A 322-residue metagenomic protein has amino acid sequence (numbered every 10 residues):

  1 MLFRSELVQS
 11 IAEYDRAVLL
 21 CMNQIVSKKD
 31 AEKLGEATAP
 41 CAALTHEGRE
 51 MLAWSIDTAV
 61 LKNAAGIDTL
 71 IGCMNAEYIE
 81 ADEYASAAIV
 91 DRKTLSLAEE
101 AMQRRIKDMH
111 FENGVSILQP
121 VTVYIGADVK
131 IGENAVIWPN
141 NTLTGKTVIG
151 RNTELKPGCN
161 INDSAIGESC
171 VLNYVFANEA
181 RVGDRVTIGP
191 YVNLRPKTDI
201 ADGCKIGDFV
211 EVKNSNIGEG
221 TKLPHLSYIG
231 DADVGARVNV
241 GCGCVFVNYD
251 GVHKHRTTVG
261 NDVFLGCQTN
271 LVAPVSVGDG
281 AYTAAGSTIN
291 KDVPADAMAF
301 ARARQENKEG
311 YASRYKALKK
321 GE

Functional and structural regions predicted by a protein language model:
M1-V121, A127-D128, N134, A295-A297 (+1 more regions): Terminal amphipathic alpha-helical/low-complexity segments used for targeting or macromolecular assembly
C21, C41, C73, C159 (+4 more regions): Generic recognition of cysteine residues
A39-A42, G150, G218-E219: Short, hydrophobic/aromatic-rich segments at coil-to-beta transitions
S86, L95-E100, E133, G150-R151 (+4 more regions): A broad, low-specificity signal for short, low-complexity segments enriched in glycine/proline and polar/charged
F111, I117, V123-I125, I131 (+6 more regions): Hydrophobic beta-strand core residues of beta-sandwich domains
T122, N140, A284-A285: Glycine-rich, charged/polar anion/phosphate-binding loops that engage phosphate groups from diverse ligands
D128-G207: Acidic, glycine-rich loop-and-beta core segments that form the ion-binding/anion-interacting portion of active sites
L172-E322: Glycine-rich hexapeptide-repeat left-handed beta-helix
